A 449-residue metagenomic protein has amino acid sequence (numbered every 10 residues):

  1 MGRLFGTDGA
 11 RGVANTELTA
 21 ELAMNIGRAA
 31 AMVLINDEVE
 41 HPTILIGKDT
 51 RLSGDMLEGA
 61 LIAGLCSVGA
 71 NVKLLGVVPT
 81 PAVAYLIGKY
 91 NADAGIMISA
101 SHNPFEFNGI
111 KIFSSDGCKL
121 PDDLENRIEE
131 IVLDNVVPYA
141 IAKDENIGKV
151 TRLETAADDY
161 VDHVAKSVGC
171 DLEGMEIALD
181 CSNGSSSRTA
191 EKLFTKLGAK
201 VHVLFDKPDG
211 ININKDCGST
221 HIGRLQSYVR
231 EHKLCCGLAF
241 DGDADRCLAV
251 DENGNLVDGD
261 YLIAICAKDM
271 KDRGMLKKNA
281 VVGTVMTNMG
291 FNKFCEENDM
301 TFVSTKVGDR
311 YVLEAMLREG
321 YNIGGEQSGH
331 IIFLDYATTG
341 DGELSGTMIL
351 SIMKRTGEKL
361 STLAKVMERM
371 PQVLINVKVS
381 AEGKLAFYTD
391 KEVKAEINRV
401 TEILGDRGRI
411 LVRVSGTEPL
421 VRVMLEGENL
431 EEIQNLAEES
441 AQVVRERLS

Functional and structural regions predicted by a protein language model:
M1-A63, S67-V68, I147-I177, K384-A386: An N-terminal, well-structured beta->alpha segment
F5-G6, I46, V72-V77, M97-I98 (+7 more regions): General beta-strand structural signal in soluble alpha/beta enzymes
V13, N108-H232: Gly/Ser/Thr-enriched, mixed-charge loops and adjacent short helices that form phosphate/oxyanion-binding elements
M32, E40-N108, K192-V250: N-terminal small/polar loop signature for handling phosphorylated ligands or for N-terminal nucleophile
V39-D49, K73, E176-L179, N279-V285 (+1 more regions): Short glycine-rich phosphate-binding loop at a beta-alpha junction
N126-V161, K166, E252-G325, I332-F333: Proline/glycine-rich low-complexity loops and linkers
C236, R273-S449: Phosphate-binding and adjacent anionic-ligand microenvironments
